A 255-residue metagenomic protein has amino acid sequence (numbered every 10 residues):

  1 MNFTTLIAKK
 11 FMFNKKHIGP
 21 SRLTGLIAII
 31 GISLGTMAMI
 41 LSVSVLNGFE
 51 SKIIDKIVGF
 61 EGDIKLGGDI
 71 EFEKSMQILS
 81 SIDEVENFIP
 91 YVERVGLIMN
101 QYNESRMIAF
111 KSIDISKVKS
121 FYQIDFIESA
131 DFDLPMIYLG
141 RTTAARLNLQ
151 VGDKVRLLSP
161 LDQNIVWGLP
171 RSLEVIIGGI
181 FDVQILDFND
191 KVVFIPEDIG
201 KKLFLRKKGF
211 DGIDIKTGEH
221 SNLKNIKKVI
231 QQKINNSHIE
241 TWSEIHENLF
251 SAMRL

Functional and structural regions predicted by a protein language model:
M1-T36: N-terminal Sec/SRP start-transfer signal
L6, K10-F13, S51-G62, E247 (+1 more regions): Short amphipathic alpha-helical coupling elements at transmembrane boundaries
F11-K15, K56, F60, L158 (+2 more regions): Conserved, well-folded catalytic cores of nucleic-acid-processing and energy-transducing macromolecular machines
R22-I29, V45, K56, A109 (+2 more regions): Residue-level recognition of specific faces of alpha-helices
M37-A109, S129-D133, Q231, H238: Hydrophobic, regular-secondary-structure patches
D63-K65, M136, G212-D214: Short aromatic/hydrophobic contact patches that present stacked aromatics for nucleic-acid/ligand binding
S81-K208: A structural signal for hydrophobic secondary-structure junctions, strongest on transmembrane helix-loop-helix units
L169-L255: Mechanotransmission and gating elements of multispan inner-membrane complexes involved in transport and envelope
